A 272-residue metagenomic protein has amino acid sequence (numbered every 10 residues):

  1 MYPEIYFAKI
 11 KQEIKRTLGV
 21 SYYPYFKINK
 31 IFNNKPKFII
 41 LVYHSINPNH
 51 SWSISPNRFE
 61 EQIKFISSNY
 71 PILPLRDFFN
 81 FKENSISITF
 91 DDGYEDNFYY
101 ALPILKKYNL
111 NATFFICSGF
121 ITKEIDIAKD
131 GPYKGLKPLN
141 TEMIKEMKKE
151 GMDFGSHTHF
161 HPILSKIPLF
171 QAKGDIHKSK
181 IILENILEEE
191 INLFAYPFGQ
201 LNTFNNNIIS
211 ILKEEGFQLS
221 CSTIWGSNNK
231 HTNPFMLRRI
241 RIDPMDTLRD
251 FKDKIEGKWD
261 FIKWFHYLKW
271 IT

Functional and structural regions predicted by a protein language model:
Y2-T89, D96, K166-T272: C-terminal active-site subregion of NodB/CE4 polysaccharide deacetylases
Y23-K30, Y99-Y100, K129-E150, H177-I181: Alpha-helical scaffolding within the catalytic cores of extracellular/periplasmic polymer-degrading hydrolases
L41-V42, I46-N47, D153-H161: Histidine-centered catalytic micro-motifs
N49, K123-D126, P162-I167: A short acidic, helix-capping loop that chelates divalent metal ions and anchors anionic groups
I63, S67-P71, P103-N109, K137-S156 (+2 more regions): Acidic (Asp/Glu)-rich catalytic clusters
T89-F90, G155: Generic enzyme active-site microenvironment
D92-Y99, I104: Short acidic, Gly/Ser-rich segments with clustered Asp/Glu that frequently serve as metal-coordination loops in enzyme
N109-G131: A short, conserved beta-to-alpha structural element at the edge of catalytic cores that scaffolds binding
